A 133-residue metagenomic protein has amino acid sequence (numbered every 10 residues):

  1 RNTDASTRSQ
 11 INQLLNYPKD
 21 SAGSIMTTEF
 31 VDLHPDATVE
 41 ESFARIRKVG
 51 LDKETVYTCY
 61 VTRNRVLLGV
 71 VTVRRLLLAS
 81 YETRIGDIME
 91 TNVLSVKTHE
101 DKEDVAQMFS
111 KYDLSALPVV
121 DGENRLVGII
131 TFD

Functional and structural regions predicted by a protein language model:
R1-T3, I46, Y57-T72, F109 (+1 more regions): A glycine-centered beta-loop-beta connector
N2-L15: Short, structured interface segments
S9, A22-S24, D52-Y57: Short, structured loop/turn "capping" segments at alpha-beta junctions
Q13-D20, A79-E82: Flexible hinge/switch segments at interdomain interfaces of large molecular machines
D20, A37, V71, T83 (+2 more regions): Short beta-to-alpha loop/turn elements within the nucleotide-binding domains of ABC transporters
D20-D32, T83-V93: Bateman (tandem CBS) regulatory domains
L33-T55, L77-S80, V96-D113, V120: The conserved cystathionine-beta-synthase
R63, V71-L76, G86-I88, D101: Soluble non-transmembrane domains of integral membrane proteins
